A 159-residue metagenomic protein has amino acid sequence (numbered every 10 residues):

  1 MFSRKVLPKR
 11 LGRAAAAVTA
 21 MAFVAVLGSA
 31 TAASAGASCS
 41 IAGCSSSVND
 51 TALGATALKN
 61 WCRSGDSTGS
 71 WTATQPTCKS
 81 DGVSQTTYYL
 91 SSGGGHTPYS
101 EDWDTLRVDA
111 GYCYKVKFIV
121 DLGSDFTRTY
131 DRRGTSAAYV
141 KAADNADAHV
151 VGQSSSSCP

Functional and structural regions predicted by a protein language model:
M1-G54: N-terminal prepro-regions of secreted/extracellular proteins
G36-P159: Post-signal peptide N-terminal regions of Sec-secreted extracellular proteins
